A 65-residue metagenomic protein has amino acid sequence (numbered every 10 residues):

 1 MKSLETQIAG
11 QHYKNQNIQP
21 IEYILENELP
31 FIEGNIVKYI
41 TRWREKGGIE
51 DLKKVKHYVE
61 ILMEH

Functional and structural regions predicted by a protein language model:
M1-H65: Intrinsically disordered, low-complexity regulatory regions that flank transcription factor DNA-binding cores
